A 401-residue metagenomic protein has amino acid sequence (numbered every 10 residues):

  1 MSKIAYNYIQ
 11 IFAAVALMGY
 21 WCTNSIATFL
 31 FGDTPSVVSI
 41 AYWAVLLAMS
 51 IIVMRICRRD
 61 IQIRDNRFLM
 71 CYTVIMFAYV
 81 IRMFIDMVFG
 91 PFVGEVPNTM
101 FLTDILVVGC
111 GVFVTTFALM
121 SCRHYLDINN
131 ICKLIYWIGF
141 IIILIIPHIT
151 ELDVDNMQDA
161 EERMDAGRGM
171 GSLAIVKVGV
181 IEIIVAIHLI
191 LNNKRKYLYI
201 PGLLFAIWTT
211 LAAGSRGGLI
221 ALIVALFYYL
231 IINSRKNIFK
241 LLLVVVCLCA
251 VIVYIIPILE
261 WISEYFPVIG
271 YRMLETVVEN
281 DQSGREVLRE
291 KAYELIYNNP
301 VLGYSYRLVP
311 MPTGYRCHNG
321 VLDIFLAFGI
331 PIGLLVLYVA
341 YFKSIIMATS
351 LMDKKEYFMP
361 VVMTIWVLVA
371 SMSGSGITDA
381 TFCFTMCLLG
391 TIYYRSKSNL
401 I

Functional and structural regions predicted by a protein language model:
M1-R58, V74-M87, P147-H148, V367-V369 (+1 more regions): N-terminal signal-anchor transmembrane segment
A14-M18, I184, M359-A370, G376-I401: Transmembrane alpha-helices of multi-pass inner-membrane enzymes
A41-L46, F68-M83, F92-M120, L134 (+1 more regions): Aromatic-anchored transmembrane helix interface
R58, N130, F328-L368, Y393-N399: Hydrophobic transmembrane alpha-helices and their immediate junctions
F84-T99, N130, W137-I175, E264-R272: Membrane-interfacial helix-loop-helix modules of multi-pass inner-membrane proteins that assemble, modify, or transport
N129-D155, M170-I232, I365: Alpha-helical transmembrane segments of multi-pass inner-membrane proteins
P147-H148, N233-E275, E294: A membrane-periplasm/extracellular boundary helix in multi-pass inner-membrane enzymes that assemble envelope glycans
L274-G329: Long extracytoplasmic/lumenal interhelical loops at the membrane interface of multi-pass membrane proteins
